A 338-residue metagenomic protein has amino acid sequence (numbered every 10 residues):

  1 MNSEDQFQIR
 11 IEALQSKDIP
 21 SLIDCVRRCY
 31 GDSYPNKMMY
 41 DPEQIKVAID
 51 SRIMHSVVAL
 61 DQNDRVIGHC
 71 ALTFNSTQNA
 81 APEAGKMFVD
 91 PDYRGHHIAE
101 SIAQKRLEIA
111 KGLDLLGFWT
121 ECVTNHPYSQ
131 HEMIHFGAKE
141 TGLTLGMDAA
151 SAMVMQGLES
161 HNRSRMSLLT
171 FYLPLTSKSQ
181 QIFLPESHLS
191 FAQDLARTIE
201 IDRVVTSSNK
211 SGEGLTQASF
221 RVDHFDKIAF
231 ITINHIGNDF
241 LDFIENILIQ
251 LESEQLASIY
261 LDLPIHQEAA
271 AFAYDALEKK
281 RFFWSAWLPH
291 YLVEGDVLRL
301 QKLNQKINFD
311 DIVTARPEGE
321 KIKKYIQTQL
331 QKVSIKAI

Functional and structural regions predicted by a protein language model:
M1-Q6, Q15-C29, K178-K210, L215 (+2 more regions): A short, well-structured alpha-helix characteristic of acyl/acetyltransferase catalytic modules
I9, A13-P91, C122, A218-K227 (+2 more regions): A conserved beta-strand-loop-helix scaffold within acyl/acetyltransferase catalytic domains
V89, G95-A110, T120, F240-L248: Conserved acetyl-CoA-binding loop-helix of GNAT-fold acetyltransferases
A110-T124, E254-P264: Conserved GNAT acetyl-CoA-binding A-motif
E121, G137-L158, F283-G295: Conserved catalytic-core motifs of GNAT/GCN5-like acyltransferases
H131-M133, L277: Conserved active-site tyrosine of GNAT-family acetyltransferases
D148-L184, V293-K321: C-terminal "cap" of GNAT-fold acetyltransferases
I182, S187-H290: Non-catalytic interaction/regulatory modules that flank or connect domains
